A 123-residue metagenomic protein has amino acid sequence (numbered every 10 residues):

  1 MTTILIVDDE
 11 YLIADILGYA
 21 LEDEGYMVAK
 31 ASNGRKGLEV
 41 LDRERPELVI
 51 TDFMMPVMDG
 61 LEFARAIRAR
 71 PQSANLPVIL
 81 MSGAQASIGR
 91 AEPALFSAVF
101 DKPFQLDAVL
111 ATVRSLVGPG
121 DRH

Functional and structural regions predicted by a protein language model:
D8: Conserved acidic carboxylate
D15-D23: Charged docking surfaces used in two-component/phosphorelay signaling
K30-L48: Acidic, metal-coordinating helix/loop segments flanking the phosphotransfer/catalytic sites of two-component signaling
D52: Active-site residues of response regulator receiver
M55: Receiver (REC) domain active-site loop signature in two-component systems and cognate sites in sensor histidine kinases
I79-M81: Hydrophobic/aromatic residues positioned on beta-strands within the core alpha/beta folds
F104-V117, D121: C-terminal output helix
